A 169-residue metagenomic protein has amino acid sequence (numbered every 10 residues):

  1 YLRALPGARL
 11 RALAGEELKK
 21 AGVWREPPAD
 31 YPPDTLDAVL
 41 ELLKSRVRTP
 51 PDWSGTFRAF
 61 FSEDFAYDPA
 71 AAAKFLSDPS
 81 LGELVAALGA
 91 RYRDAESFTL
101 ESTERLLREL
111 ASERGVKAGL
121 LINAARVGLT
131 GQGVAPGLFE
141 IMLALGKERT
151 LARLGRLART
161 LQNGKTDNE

Functional and structural regions predicted by a protein language model:
Y1-L2, L129: Generic short alpha-helical hydrophobic face used as a protein-protein interaction/packing hotspot
R3-R114: Small-residue-rich helix-loop
L100-K165: Charged substrate- and nucleic-acid-binding regions of tRNA-handling and nucleotidyl-transfer enzymes, centered on
N168-E169: Acidic, low-complexity intrinsically disordered tails
